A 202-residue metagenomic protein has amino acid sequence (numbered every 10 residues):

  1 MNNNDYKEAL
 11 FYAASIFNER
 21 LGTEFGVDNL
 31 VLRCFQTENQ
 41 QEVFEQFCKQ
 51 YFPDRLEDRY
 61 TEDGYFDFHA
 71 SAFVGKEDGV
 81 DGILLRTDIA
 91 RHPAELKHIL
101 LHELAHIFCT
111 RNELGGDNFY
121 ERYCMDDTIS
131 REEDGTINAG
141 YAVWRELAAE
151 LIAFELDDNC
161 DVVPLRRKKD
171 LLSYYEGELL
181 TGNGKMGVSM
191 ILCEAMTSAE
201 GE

Functional and structural regions predicted by a protein language model:
M1-F73, E77: A metal-dependent hydrolase signature that marks the N-terminal structural subdomain at the beginning of catalytic folds
E19-V27, L114, D158-V162: Surface-exposed helix-capping loop/turn segments at secondary-structure junctions
Q50-L100, L104-R111: Active-site scaffold of zinc-dependent metalloenzymes
A94-E95, C109-W144: Post-HEXXH active-site segment of zinc metalloproteases
A105, C109-E113, A153-D161: Hydrophobic/aromatic-lined pockets within catalytic cores
G116-E121, D158-Y174: Short acidic alpha-helical/loop segments enriched in Asp/Glu that coordinate divalent cations
A142-D157: An active-site-proximal "capping" alpha-helix that borders the catalytic cofactor pocket
R167-E202: Pan-zinc metallopeptidase signature
